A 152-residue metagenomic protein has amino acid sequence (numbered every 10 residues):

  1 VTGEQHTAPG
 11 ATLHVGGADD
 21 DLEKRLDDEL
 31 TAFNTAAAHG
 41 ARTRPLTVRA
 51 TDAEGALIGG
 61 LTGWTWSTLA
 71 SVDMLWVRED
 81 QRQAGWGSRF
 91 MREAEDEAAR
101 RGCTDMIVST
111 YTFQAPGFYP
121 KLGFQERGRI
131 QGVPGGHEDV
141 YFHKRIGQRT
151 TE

Functional and structural regions predicted by a protein language model:
V1-T12, Q148-E152: Basic/polar N-terminal segments that are highly enriched at the extreme N-terminus, encompassing both cleavable
P9-L69, D73, R78, F113 (+2 more regions): Acetyl-CoA-dependent GNAT
L26, Y119, F124: Conserved active-site tyrosine of GNAT-family acetyltransferases
W64, L69, Q83, P116 (+2 more regions): A short, glycine- and basic residue-enriched loop/turn that sits immediately adjacent to a domain's principal
Q83-D96, K121: Conserved acetyl-CoA-binding loop-helix of GNAT-fold acetyltransferases
F90, Q114-A115: Conserved short alpha-helix immediately C-terminal to the canonical SAM/SAH-binding motif I of Rossmann-like
A98-T112: Conserved GNAT acetyl-CoA-binding A-motif
I107-S109, Q125-H143: Conserved catalytic-core motifs of GNAT/GCN5-like acyltransferases
